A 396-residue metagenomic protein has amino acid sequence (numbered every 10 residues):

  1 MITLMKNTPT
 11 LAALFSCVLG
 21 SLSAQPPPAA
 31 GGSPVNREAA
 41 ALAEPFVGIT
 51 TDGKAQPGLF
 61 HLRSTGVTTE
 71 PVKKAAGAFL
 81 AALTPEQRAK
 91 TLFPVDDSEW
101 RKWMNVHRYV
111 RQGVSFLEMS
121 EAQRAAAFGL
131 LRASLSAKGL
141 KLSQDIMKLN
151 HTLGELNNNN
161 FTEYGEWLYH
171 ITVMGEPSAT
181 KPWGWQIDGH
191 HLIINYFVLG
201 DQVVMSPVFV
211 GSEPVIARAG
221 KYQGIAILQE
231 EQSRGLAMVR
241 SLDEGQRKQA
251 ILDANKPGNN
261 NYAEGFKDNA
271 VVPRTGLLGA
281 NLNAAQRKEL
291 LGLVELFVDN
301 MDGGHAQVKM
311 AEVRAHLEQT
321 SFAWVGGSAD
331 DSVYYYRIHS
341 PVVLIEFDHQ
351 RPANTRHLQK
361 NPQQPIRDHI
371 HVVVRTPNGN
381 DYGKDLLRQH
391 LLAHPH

Functional and structural regions predicted by a protein language model:
I2, Q25-P26: N-terminal acidic, proline/glycine-rich, low-complexity intrinsically disordered segments
I2-A12: Bacterial N-terminal signal peptides that target proteins for export
M5, L22-S23: Generic N-terminal simple sequence motifs
T10-S21: Bacterial N-terminal signal peptides
P26-A81, K90-H396: A cross-kingdom marker for long, charged
